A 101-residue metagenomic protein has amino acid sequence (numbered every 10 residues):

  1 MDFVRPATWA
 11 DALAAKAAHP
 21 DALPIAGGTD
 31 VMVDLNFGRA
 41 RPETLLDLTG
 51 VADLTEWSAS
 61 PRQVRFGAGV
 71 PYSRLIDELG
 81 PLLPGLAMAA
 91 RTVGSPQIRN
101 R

Functional and structural regions predicted by a protein language model:
M1-R101: C-terminal structural segment of proteins
